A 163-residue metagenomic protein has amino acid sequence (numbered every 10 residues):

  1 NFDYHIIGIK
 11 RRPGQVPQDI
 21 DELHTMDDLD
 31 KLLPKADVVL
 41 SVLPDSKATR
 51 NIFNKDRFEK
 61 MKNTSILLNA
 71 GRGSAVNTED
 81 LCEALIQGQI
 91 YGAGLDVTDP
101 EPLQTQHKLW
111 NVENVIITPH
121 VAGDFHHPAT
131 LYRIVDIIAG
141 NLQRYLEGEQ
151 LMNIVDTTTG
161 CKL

Functional and structural regions predicted by a protein language model:
Y4-H5: Residues at the starts of beta-strands that form the adenosine-phosphate
I9: The conserved SAM/SAH-binding core of class I Rossmann-like methyltransferase domains, concentrating on the hydrophobic
P13-K108: Rossmann-like adenosine-cofactor binding region
T64, A70-L163: Rossmann-like dinucleotide-binding domain for NAD(H)/NADP(H)
